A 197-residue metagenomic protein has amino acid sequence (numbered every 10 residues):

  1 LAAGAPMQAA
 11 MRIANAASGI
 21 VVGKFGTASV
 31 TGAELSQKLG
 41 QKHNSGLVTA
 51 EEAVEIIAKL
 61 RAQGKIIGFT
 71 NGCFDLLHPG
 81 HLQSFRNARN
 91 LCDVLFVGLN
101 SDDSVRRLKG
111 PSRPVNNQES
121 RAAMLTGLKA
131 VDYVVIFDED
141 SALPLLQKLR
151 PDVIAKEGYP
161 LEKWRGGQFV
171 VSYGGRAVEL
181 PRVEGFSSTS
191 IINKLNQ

Functional and structural regions predicted by a protein language model:
L1-K38: Conserved post-catalytic alpha-helical subdomain immediately downstream of the catalytic base and nucleotide-binding
Q8, G32, S36-Q197: Nucleotidyltransferase catalytic core that binds NTPs
